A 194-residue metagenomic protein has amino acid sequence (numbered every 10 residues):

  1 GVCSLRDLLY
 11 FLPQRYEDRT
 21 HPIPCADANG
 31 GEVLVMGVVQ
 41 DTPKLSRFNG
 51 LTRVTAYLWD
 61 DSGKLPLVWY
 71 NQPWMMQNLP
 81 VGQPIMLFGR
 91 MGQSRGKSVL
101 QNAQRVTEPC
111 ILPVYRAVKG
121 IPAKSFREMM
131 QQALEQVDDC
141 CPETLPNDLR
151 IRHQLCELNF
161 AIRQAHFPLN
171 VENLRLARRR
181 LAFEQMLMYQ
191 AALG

Functional and structural regions predicted by a protein language model:
G1-L8, G82: Helix-hairpin-helix
V2-C3, Q14-R15, L193: A short structural micro-motif
L5, E17-H21, F48: Secondary-structure boundary/capping residues
L5, E32-L34, T55, K64: A common structural microfeature
L9-L12, Q190: A general structural motif at alpha-helix termini
F11-Q40: OB-fold nucleic-acid-binding modules
L45-G194: Upstream accessory/linker segments immediately N-terminal to the RecA-like ATPase cores of bacterial MutS and a subset
